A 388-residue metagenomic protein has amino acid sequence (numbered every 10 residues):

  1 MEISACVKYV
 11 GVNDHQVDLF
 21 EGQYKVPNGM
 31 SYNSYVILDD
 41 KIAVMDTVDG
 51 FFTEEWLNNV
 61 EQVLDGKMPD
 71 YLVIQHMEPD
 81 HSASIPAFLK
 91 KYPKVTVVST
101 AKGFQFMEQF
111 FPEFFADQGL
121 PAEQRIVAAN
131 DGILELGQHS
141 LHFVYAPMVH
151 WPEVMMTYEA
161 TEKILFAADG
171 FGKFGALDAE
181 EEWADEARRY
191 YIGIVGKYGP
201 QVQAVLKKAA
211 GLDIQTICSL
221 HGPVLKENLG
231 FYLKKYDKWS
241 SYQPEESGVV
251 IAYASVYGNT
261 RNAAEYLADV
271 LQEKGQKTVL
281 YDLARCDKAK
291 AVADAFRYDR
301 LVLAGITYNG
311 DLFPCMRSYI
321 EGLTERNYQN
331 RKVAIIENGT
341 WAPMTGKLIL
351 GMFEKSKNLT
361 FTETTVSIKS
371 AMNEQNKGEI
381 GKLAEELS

Functional and structural regions predicted by a protein language model:
E2-A5, S99-V154, Y198-A204: Metallo-beta-lactamase
E2-E61, M156-E159, K163-F166, T260: Conserved beta-strand hairpin/beta-sheet module of binuclear metal-dependent hydrolase folds, prominently
K41-A43, Y71, H139, K163-F166 (+3 more regions): Structural motif
M45-T47, P69-M77, V97-T100, L165-D169 (+1 more regions): Active-site neighborhood of phospho(di)ester-bond hydrolases with catalytic His/Asp-centered motifs
F51-V98: Active-site metal-binding motif and surrounding structural segment of the metallo-beta-lactamase
L177-I217, H221-V224, Y266-V279, A291-S388: FMN-binding flavodoxin-like domain, especially the glycine-rich phosphate-binding loop
C218-E245: Short N-terminal or domain-adjacent regulatory/targeting segments
A252-K274: Short, charged N-terminal beta->alpha structural module
